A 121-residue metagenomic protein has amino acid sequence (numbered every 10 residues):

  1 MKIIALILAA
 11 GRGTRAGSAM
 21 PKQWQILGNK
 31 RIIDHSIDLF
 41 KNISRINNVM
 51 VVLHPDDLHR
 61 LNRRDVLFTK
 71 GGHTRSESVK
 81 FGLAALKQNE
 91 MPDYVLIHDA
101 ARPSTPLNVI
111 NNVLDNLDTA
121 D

Functional and structural regions predicted by a protein language model:
K2-D56: N-terminal glycine-rich phosphate-binding loop and ensuing alpha1 helix
G11-T14, D56-D57, T74, A100-P103: Short glycine-rich anion-binding loops that position phosphate/pyrophosphate groups of nucleotides and phosphorylated
S18-P21, D38, N62-R64, N108-I110: Short amphipathic alpha-helical segments
P21, K70, I97-A101: Conserved short-loop catalytic and cofactor-binding motifs
I32-P92: Conserved N-terminal catalytic core of the sugar/cofactor nucleotidyltransferase
R75-D121: Conserved beta-loop-beta/alpha segment of the NTase-like Rossmann-fold superfamily that binds/positions NTPs
